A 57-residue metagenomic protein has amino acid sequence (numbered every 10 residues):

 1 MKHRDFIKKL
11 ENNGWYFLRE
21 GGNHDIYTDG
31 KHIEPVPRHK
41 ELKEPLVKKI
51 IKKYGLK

Functional and structural regions predicted by a protein language model:
R4, N13, K31-K57: C-terminal structural segments of small proteins and small subunits
I7-K9: Extended, low-hydrophobicity, polar/charged segments
N13-H32: Major-groove DNA-recognition helix of helix-turn-helix-type DNA-binding domains
